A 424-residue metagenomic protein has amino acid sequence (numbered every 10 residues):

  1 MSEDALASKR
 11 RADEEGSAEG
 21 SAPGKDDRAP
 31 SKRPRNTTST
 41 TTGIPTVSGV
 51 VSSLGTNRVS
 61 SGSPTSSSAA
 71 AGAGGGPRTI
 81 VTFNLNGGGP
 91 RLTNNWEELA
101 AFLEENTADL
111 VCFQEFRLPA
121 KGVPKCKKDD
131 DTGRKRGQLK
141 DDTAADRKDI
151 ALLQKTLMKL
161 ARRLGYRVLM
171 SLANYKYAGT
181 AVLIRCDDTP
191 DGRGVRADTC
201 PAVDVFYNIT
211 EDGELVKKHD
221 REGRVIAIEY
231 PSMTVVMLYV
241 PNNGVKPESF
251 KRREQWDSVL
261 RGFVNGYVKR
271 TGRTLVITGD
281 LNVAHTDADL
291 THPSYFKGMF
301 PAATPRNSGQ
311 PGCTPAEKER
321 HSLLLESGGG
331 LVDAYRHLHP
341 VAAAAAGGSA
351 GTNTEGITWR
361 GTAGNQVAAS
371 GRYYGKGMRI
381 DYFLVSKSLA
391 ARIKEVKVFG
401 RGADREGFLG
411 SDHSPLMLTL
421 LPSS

Functional and structural regions predicted by a protein language model:
S2-L160, R167-T180, D412, S423-S424: N-terminal, active-site-proximal structural segment of metallo-dependent hydrolase catalytic domains
D4-L6, R10-G16, K25-D26, P30-T37 (+5 more regions): Metal-dependent phosphoester-hydrolase catalytic domains
I80-L85, F102-P124, V235, V264-A288 (+4 more regions): Active-site beta-strand/loop signature of hydrolases that rely on acidic residues for catalysis
G89-P90, P119-V123, Y177-T180, D191 (+4 more regions): Short catalytic/ligand-binding loop motif for oxyanion handling, primarily in non-cytosolic enzymes, centered on
T93-A100, R253-R261, P415: Short amphipathic alpha-helical segment that frequently serves as the phosphate-/nucleotide-binding helix
F102, T156-R163, V259-Y267, R320-L324: Catalytic-core regions built around general acid/base machinery
R117, G122-V245: Structured beta-strand-rich core segments of catalytic domains in phosphoester-bond hydrolases
Y207-V216, V240-D257, R261-V264, N307-G309: Surface-exposed cleft-lining segments at the edges of enzyme active sites
